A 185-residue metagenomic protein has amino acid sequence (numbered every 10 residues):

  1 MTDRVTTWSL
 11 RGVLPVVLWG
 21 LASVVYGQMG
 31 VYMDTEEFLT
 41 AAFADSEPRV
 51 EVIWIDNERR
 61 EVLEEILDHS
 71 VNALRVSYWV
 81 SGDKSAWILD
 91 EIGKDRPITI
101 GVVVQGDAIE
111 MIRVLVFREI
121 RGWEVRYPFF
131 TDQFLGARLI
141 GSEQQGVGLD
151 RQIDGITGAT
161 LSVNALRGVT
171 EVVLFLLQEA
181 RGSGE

Functional and structural regions predicted by a protein language model:
T2-L14: Bacterial N-terminal signal peptides that target proteins for export
G27-E185: Flexible, solvent-exposed loop/hinge segments and secondary-structure transition points
